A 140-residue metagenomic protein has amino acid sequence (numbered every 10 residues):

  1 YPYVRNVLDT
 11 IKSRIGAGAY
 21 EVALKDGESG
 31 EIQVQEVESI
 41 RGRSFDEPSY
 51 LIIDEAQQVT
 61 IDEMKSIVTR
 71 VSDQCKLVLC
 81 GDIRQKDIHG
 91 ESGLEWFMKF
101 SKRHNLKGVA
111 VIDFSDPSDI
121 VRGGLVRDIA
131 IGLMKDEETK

Functional and structural regions predicted by a protein language model:
Y1-Y50, Q57-K140: Conserved helicase motor core of SF1/SF2 NTP-dependent helicases
